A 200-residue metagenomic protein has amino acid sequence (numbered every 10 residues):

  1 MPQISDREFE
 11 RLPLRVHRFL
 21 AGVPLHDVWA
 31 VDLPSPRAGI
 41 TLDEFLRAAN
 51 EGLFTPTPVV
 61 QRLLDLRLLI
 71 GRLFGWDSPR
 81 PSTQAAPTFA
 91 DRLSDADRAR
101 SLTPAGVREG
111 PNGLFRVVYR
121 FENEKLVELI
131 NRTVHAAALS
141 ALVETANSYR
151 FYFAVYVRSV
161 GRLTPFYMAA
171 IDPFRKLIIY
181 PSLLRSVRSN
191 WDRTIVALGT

Functional and structural regions predicted by a protein language model:
M1-S101: Hydrophobic ligand-binding cavity/cleft-lining segments
H26-A30, E124, S148-Y152: Intrinsic-disorder/low-complexity, polar/charged segments enriched in Ser/Thr/Lys/Arg/Asp/Glu/Gln
V60-L64, R158-V160, S182-S189: Short C-terminal domain-edge/linker segments immediately following a structured domain
L102-T145: Hydrophobic-ligand binding "helix-grip"
N131-A169: Beta-strand/loop substructures that line and gate deep hydrophobic ligand-binding cavities in soluble
Y167-G199: A conserved amphipathic terminal alpha-helix motif
